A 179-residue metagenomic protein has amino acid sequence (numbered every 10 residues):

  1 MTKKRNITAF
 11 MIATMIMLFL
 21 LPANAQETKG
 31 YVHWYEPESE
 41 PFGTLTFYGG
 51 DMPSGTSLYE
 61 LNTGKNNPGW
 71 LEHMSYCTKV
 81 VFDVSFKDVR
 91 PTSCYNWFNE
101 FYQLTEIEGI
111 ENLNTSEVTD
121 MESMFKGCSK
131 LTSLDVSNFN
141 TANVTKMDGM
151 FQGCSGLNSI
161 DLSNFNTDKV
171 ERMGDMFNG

Functional and structural regions predicted by a protein language model:
M1-N6: Positively charged n-region of N-terminal signal peptides that target proteins for export
F10-F19: Bacterial N-terminal signal peptides
L21-A25: Sec/Tat signal peptide C-region and signal peptidase I cleavage site
Q26-G179: Negatively charged
